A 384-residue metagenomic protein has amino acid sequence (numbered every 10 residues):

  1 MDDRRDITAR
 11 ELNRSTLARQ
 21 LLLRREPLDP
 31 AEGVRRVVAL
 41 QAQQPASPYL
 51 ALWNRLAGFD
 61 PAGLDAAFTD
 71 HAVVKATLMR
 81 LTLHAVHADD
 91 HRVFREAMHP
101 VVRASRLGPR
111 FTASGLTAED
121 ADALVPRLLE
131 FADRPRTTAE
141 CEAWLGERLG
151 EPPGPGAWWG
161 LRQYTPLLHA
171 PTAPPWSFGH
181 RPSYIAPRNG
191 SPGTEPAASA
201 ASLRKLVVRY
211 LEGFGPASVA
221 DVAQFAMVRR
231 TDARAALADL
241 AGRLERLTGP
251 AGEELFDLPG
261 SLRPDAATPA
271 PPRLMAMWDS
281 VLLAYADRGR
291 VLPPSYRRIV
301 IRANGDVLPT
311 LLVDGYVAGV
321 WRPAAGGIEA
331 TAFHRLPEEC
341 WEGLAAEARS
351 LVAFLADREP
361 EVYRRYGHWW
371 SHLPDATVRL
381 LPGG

Functional and structural regions predicted by a protein language model:
M1-L282, A286-R288, P293-G384: Long, low-complexity intrinsically disordered regions
